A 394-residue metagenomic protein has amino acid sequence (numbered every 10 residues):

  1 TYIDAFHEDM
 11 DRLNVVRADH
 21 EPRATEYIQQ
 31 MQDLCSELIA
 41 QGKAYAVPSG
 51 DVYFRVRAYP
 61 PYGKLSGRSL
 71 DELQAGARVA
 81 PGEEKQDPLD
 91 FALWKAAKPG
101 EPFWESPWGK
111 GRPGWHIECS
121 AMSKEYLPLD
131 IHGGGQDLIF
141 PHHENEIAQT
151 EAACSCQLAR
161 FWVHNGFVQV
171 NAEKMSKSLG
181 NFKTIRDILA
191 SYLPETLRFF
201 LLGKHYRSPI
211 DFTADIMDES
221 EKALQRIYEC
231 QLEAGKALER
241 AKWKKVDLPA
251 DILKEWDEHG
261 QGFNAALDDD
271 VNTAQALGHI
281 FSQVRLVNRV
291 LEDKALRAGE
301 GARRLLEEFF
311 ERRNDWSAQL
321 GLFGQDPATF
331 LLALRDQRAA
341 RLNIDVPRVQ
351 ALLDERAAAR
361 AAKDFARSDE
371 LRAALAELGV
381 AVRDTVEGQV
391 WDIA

Functional and structural regions predicted by a protein language model:
A5-L13, R17, E26-A237: Alpha-helical recognition segments enriched in aromatics with Gly/Pro capping that present substrate-recognition
E21-P22: Short acidic-hydrophobic, aromatic-tinged amphipathic segments that line or gate anion-handling sites
K174, F182-A394: Structural preference for alpha-helix termini/caps and helix-kink/transition segments
